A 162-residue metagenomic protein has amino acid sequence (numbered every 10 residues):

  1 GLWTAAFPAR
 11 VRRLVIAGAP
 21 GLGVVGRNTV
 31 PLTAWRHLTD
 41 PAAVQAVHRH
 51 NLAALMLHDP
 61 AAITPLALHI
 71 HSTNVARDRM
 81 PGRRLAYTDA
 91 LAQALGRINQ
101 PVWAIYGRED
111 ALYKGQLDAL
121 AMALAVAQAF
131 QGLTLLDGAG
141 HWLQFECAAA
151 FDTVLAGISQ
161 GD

Functional and structural regions predicted by a protein language model:
G1-A6, V11-A43: Flexible "cap/lid" loop of the alpha/beta hydrolase fold
R13, P101-W103: Proline-centered loop/turn at the N-terminus of a beta-strand
G18, H71, L95, A104-G107 (+2 more regions): Generic structural signal for small/hydrophobic residues in well-ordered secondary structure, especially within
L22, A111, H141-Q144: Nucleotide-sugar-dependent glycosyltransferase donor-binding/catalytic pocket residues
V25-V30, G115-D118, E146-A148: Short aromatic-enriched loop/helix-cap "lid" or pocket-rim segments at secondary-structure transitions that line
G26-R27, A42-Q100: Conserved alpha/beta-hydrolase catalytic His-Asp/Glu region
W103-A139: Conserved loop-alpha-helix segment in the C-terminal half of the alpha/beta-hydrolase fold that carries the catalytic
A129-D162: Catalytic active-site module of serine/aspartate enzymes centered on a nucleophile-bearing elbow/loop
